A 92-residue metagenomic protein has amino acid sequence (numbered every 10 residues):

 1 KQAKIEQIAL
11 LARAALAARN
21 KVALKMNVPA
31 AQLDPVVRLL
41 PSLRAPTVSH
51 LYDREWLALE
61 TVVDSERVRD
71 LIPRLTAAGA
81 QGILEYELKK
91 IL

Functional and structural regions predicted by a protein language model:
K1-L92: Small-molecule-sensing regulatory modules
